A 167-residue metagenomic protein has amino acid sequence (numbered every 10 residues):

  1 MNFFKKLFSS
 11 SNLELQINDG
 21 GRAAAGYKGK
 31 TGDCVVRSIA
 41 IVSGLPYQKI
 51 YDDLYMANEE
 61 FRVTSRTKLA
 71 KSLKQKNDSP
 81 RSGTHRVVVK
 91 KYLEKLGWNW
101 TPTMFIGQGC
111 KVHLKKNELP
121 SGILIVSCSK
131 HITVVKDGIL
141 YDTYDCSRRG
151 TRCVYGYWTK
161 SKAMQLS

Functional and structural regions predicted by a protein language model:
N2-L73, V87, K91, K95-W98 (+1 more regions): Active-site nucleophile-adjacent alpha helix/oxyanion-hole segment immediately C-terminal to the catalytic cysteine
S10, G29, V63, G107 (+2 more regions): Intrinsically disordered, low-complexity regions enriched in small/polar residues
Q16-I17, R22-K28, S79, T103-F105 (+2 more regions): Compositionally biased, low-complexity repeat tracts
A23-A24, R86, C153, T159: Polar low-complexity intrinsically disordered regions enriched in Ser/Thr and small residues
V36-S43, I50, L54, I125-V126 (+3 more regions): Generic hydrophobic secondary-structure signal
P46, K91, L140, V154-Y157: Intrinsically disordered, low-complexity N-terminal regions enriched in serine/proline/glycine with scattered basic
F61-K130, K136-G138, D142-D145: Conserved active-site-adjacent core of cysteine acyl-enzyme catalytic domains
D142-S167: Noncatalytic regulatory segments and standalone regulatory/sensor domains
